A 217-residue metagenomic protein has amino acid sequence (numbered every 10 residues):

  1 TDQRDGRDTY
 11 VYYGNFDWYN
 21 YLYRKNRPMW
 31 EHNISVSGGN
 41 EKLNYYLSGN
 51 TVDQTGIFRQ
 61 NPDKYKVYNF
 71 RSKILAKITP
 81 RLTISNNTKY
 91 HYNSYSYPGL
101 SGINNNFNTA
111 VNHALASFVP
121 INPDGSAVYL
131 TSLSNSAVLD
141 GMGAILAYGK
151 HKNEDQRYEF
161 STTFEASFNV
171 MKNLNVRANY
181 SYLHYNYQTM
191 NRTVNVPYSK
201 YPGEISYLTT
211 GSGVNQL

Functional and structural regions predicted by a protein language model:
T1-N15, G56-S161, R177-N179, L183-L217: Surface-exposed loop/interface segments of Gram-negative outer-membrane beta-barrel transport/assembly proteins
T1-P62, N169: Residues embedded in well-ordered regular secondary structure
R24, P28, K152-Y158, T162 (+2 more regions): Catalytic cores of large soluble enzymes that bind and process phosphate-bearing ligands
H32, E41-Y45, P80-N86, K172-V176: Outer-envelope beta-barrel architecture signal
I34-N40, S72-A76, T162-F168: Residues on the lipid-exposed face of transmembrane beta-strands in outer-membrane beta-barrel proteins
